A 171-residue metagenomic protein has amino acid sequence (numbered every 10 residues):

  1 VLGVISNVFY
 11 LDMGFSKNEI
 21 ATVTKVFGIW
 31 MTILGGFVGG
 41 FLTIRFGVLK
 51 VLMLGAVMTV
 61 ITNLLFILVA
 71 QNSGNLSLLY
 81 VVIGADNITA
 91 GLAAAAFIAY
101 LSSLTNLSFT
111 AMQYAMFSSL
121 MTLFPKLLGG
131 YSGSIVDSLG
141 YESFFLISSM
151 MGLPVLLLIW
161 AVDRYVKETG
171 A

Functional and structural regions predicted by a protein language model:
V4-T24: Short amphipathic helix-loop junctions that connect adjacent transmembrane helices in Major Facilitator Superfamily/SLC
T22-W30, V57, G84, A115-L127: Transmembrane alpha-helical cores of Major Facilitator Superfamily
L34-M53, V136-D137: Helix-to-loop junctions at the C-terminal end of transmembrane segments in multipass secondary transporters
V57-G74: C-terminal ends and interior cores of transmembrane alpha-helices in multi-pass membrane transporters/permeases
G91-N106: Intracellular juxtamembrane helix-capping segments at the cytosolic ends of symmetry-related transmembrane helices
L104, S108-S138: A late C-terminal transmembrane helix in Major Facilitator Superfamily
Y131-P154: A membrane-interface helix-boundary motif in multi-pass transporters
I147-A171: Multi-pass alpha-helical transporter architecture, strongest for 12-TM Major Facilitator/SLC carriers used
